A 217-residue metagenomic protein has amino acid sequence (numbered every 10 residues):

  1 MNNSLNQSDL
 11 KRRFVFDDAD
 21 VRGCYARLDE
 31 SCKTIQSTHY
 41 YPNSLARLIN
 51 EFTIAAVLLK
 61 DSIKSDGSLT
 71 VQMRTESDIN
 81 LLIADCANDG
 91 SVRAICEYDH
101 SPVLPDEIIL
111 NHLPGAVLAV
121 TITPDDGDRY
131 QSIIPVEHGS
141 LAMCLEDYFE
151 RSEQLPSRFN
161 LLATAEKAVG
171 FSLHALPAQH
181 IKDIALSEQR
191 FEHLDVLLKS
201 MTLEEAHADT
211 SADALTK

Functional and structural regions predicted by a protein language model:
N2-T216: Interaction interfaces in information-processing and related assembly proteins
